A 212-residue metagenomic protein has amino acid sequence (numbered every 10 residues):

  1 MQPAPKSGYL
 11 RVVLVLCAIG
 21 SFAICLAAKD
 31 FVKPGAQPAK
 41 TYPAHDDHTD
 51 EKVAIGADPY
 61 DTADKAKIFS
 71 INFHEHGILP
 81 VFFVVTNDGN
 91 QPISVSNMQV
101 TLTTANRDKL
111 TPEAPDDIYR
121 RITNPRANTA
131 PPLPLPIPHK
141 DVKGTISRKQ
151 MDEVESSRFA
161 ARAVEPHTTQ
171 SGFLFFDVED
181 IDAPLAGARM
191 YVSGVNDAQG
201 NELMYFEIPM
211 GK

Functional and structural regions predicted by a protein language model:
Q2-L14: Bacterial N-terminal signal peptides that target proteins for export
V12-A23: Bacterial N-terminal signal peptides
A27-K212: Conserved functional micro-motifs across diverse proteins
